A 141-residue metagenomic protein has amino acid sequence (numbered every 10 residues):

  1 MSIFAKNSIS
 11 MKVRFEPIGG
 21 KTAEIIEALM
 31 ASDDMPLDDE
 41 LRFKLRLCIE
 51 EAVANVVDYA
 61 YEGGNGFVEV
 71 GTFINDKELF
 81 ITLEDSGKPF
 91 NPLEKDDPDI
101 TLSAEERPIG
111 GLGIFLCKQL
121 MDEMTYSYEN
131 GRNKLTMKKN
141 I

Functional and structural regions predicted by a protein language model:
M1-L47: Bergerat-fold GHKL ATPase/HATPase_c domain
M1-P17, K118-I141: Flexible, glycine-/charge-rich segments associated with ATP-binding catalytic modules
E40-G64: Conserved ATP-binding N-box helix of the HATPase_c
G64, N75, E129-G131: Structural motif
F67-K77: Short beta-strand/loop element within the Bergerat-fold HATPase_c
L83-I109: Glycine-rich/acidic phosphate-handling loop/turn and adjacent ATP-lid/helix of nucleotide-binding kinase/ATPase domains
E106-M121: Glycine-rich phosphate-binding loop
